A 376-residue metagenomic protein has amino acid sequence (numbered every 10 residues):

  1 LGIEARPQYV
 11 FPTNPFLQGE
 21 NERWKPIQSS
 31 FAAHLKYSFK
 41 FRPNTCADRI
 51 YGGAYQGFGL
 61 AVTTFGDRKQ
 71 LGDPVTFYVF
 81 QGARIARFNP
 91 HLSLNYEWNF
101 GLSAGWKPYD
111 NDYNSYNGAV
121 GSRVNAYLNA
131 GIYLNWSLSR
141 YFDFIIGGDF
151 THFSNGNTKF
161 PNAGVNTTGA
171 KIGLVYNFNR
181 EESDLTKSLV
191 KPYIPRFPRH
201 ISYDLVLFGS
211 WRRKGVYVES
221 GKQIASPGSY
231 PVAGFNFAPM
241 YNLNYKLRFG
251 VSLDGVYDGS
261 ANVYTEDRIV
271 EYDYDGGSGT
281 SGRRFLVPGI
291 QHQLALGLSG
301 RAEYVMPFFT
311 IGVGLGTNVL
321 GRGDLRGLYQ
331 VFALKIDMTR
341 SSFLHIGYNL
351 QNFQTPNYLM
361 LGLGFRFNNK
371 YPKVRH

Functional and structural regions predicted by a protein language model:
L1, I50-Q56, P90-Y96, R140-F144 (+7 more regions): Outer-envelope beta-barrel architecture signal
I3, A33-F39, V79-I85, W98-L102 (+9 more regions): Residues on the lipid-exposed face of transmembrane beta-strands in outer-membrane beta-barrel proteins
E4-R23, T45-R49, Q70, L94-L128 (+3 more regions): Outer-membrane beta-barrel translocator/channel fold
A5-F11, F39, L60-G66, F100-P108 (+8 more regions): Transmembrane beta-strands of outer-membrane beta-barrel pores
F11, N44-C46, W136, R140-F144 (+5 more regions): Repeated loop/turn-to-beta-strand initiation elements of outer-membrane beta-barrel proteins
G19-R23, F65-R68, N114-V120, N155-N162 (+4 more regions): Extracellular loop and loop/strand-boundary signature of outer-membrane beta-barrel proteins
I27-A33, L71-F77, L92, S122-L128 (+7 more regions): Residues that define the transmembrane beta-barrel architecture of outer-membrane proteins
N166-K187, P356-H376: Outer-membrane beta-barrel "beta-signal"
